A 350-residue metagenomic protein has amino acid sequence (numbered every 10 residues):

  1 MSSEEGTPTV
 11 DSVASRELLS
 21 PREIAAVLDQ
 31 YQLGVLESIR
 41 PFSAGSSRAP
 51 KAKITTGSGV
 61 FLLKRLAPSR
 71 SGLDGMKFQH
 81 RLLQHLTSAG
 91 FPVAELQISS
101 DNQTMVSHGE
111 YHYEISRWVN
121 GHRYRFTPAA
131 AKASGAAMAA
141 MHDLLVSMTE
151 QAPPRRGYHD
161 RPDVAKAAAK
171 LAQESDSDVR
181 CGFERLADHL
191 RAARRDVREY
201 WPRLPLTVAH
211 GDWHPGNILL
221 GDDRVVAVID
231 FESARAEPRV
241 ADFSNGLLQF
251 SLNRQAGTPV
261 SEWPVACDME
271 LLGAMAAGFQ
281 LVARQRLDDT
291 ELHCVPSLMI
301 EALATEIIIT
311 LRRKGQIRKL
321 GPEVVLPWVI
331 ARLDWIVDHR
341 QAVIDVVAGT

Functional and structural regions predicted by a protein language model:
M1-S100, R224, G349-T350: Conserved NTP-binding catalytic cores of kinases and kinase-like/nucleotidyltransferase enzymes across multiple kinase
S2, R125-C181, L206, A236: A cross-family kinase active-site recognition segment
S3, S12, Q173, T305-T350: ATP/Mg2+ or Mg2+-diphosphate-binding catalytic cores that bind nucleotide phosphates or diphosphates via glycine-rich
S20-Q30, E150, A168-G211: An alpha-helical support segment within catalytic cores of ATP-dependent transferases
S47-S58, L62-L63, L96, R194-A241: Active-site acidic catalytic loop and adjacent metal/ATP-binding pocket of ATP-dependent phosphoryl transfer enzymes
T56-A152: ATP-binding pocket architecture of kinase catalytic cores
V240-R284, I300-R318: Active-site activation/catalytic loop segments of kinase-like enzymes and analogous catalytic loops in related
R286-M299: All-alpha amphipathic helical-bundle segments outside canonical DNA-binding/catalytic cores that form hydrophobic
